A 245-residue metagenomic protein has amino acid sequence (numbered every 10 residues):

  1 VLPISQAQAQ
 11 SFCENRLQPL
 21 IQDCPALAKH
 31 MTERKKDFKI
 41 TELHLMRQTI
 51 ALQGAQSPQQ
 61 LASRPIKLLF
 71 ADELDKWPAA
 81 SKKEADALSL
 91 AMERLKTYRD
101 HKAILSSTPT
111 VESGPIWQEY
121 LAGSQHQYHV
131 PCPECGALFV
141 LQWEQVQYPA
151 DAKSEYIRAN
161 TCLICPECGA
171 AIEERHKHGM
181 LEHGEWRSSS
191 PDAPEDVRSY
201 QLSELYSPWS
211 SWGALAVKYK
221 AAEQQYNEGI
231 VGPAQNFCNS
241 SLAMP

Functional and structural regions predicted by a protein language model:
V1-P245: Phosphate/NTP-binding elements of NTP-utilizing enzymes
